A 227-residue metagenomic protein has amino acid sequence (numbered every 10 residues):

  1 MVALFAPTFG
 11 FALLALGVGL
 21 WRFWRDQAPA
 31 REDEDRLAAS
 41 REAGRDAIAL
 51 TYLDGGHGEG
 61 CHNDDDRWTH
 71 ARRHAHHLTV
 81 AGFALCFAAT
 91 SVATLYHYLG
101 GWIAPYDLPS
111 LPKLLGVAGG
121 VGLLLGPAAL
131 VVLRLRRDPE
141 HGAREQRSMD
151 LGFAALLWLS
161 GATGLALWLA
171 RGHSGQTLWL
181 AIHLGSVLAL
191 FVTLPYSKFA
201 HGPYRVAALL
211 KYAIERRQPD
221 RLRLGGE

Functional and structural regions predicted by a protein language model:
M1-E227: Membrane-embedded alpha-helical bundles of multi-pass integral membrane proteins
